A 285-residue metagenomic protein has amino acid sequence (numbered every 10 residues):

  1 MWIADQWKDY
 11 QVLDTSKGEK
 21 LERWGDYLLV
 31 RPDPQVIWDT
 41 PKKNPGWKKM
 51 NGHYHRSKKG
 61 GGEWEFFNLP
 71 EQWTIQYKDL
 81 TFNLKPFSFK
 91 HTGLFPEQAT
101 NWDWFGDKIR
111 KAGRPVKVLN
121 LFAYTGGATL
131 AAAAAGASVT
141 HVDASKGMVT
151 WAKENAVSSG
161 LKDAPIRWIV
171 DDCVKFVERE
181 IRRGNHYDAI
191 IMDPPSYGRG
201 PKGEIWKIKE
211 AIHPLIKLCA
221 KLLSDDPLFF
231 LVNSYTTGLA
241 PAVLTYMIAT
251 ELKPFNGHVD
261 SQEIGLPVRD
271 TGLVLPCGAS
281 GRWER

Functional and structural regions predicted by a protein language model:
Q6-E22, L29-P96, D103: Non-catalytic substrate-recognition/targeting regions of SAM-dependent transferases
G113-Y124: Conserved class I S-adenosyl-L-methionine
T125-A137: Conserved SAM-binding loop of SAM-dependent methyltransferases across substrates and taxa, primarily the Class I
S138-D143: Conserved SAM-binding motif I beta-strand of class I
S145-I191: S-adenosyl-L-methionine
K146-M148, V170-V174, Y187-L218: Mobile active-site "lid"/loop adjacent to the S-adenosyl-L-methionine
L218, L223-F229: Short glycine-dipeptide loop
P227-R285: C-terminal catalytic and target-recognition region of SAM-dependent MTase-like enzymes, primarily methyltransferases
